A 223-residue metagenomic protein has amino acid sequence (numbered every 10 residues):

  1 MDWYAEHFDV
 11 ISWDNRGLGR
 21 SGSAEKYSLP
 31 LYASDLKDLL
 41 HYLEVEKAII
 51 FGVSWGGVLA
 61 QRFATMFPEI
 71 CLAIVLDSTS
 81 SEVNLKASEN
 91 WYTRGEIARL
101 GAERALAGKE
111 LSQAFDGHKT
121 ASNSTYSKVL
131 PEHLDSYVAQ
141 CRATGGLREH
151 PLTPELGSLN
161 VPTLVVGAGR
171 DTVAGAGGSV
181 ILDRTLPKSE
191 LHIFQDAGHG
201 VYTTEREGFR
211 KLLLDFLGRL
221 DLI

Functional and structural regions predicted by a protein language model:
M1-G22: Conserved HGGG/HGGXW glycine-rich cap/lid loop of the alpha/beta-hydrolase fold
L31-A48: Conserved acidic catalytic loop of the alpha/beta-hydrolase fold
G52, G56, A60: Gly/Ala-rich beta-loop-alpha elbow adjacent to hydrolase catalytic centers
Q61, T65-M66, L72-G101: Flexible "cap/lid" loop of the alpha/beta hydrolase fold
L85-K86, E103-L156: Conserved alpha/beta-hydrolase catalytic His-Asp/Glu region
L159, V165-G167: Short beta-strand/loop motif that positions the catalytic acidic residue of the alpha/beta-hydrolase fold
R170-A174: Acidic catalytic loop of the alpha/beta-hydrolase fold
S189-I223: Catalytic active-site module of serine/aspartate enzymes centered on a nucleophile-bearing elbow/loop
